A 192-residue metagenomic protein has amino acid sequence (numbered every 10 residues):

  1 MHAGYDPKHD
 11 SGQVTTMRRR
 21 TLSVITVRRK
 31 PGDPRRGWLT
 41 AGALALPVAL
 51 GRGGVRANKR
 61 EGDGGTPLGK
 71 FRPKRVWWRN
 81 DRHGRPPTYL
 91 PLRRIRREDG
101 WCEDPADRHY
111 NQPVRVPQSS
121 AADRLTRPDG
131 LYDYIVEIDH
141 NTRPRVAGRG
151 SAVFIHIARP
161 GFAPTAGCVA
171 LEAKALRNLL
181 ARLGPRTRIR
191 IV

Functional and structural regions predicted by a protein language model:
A3-G4, K8: N-terminal polybasic/positive-inside topogenic patches
G12-T165, L176-T187, V192: Cell wall/extracellular polymer interaction/catalysis modules
C168: Short cysteine clusters
E172: Conserved "landmark" site that anchors the functional core of diverse proteins
